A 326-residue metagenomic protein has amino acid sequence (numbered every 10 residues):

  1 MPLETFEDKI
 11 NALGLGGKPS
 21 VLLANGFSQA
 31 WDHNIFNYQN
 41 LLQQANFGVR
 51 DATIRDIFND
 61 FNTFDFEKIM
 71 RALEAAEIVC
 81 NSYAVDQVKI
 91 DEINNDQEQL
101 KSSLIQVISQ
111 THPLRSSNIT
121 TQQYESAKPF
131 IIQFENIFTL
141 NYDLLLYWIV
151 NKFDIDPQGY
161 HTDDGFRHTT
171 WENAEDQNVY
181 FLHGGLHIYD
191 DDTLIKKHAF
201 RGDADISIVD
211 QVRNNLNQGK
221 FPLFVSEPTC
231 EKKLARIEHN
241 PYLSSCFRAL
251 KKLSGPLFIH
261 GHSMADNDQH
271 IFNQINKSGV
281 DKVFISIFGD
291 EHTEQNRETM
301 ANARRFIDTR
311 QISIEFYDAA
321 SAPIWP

Functional and structural regions predicted by a protein language model:
M1-E7, I119-T121, D163-F166, A235-R248: A Trp-anchored, charged/polar loop motif used as the substrate-binding/catalytic surface of acyl/ester-handling
M1-F130: Gly/serine-rich nucleotide phosphate-binding loop at the start of the catalytic core of nucleotide/ADP-ribose-handling
M1-V21, F27-Q29, S245-P326: SIR2/sirtuin-family catalytic core signature
N25-G26, Y142, G184-G185, H262-S263: Active-site metal-binding loops of divalent metal-dependent hydrolases
N34-L42, N151-D156, A301: Short secondary-structure boundary/capping segments
V49-D56, F166-F181, D281-M300: Short, flexible loop segments at boundaries between secondary-structure elements
D56-K89, Q123-T229: Extended, H/D-rich, highly charged conserved domains that either
G219-H239, A249-A265: Acidic/glycine-enriched edge-of-secondary-structure segments
